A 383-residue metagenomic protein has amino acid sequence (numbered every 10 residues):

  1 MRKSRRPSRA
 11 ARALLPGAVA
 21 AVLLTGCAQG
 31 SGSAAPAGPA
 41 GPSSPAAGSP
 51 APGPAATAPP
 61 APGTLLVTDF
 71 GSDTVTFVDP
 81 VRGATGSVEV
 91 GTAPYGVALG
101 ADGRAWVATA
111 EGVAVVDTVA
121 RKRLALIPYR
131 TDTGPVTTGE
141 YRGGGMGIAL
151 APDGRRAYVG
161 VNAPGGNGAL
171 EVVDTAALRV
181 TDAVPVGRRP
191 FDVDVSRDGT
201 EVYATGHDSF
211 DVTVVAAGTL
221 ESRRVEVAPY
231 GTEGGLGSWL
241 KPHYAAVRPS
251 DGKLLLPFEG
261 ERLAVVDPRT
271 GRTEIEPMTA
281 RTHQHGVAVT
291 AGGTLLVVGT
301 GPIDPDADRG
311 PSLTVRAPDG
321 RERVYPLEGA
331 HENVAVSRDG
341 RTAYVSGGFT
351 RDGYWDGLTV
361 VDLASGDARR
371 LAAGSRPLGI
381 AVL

Functional and structural regions predicted by a protein language model:
M1-A47: Secretory targeting and sorting signals
C27-L383: Predominantly soluble domains enriched in secretory-pathway, periplasmic, or organellar proteins
